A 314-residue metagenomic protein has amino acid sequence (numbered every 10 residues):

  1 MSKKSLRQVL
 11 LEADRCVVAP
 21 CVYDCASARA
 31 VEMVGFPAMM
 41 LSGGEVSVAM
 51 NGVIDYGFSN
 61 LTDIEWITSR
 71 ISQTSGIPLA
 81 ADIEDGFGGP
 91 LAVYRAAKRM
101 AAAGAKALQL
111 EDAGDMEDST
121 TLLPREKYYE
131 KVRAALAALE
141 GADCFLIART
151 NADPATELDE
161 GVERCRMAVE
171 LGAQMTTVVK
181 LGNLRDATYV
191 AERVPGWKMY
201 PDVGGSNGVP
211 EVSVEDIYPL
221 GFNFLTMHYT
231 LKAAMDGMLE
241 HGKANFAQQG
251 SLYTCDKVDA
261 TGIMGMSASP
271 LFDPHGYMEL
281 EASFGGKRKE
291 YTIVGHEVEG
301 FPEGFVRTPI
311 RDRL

Functional and structural regions predicted by a protein language model:
M1-S2, G250: Intrinsic low-complexity, intrinsically disordered segments enriched in polar/basic residues
S2-T226, Y277-R313: Alpha/beta enzyme core
T230-L314: Extended, intrinsically disordered, low-complexity segments
